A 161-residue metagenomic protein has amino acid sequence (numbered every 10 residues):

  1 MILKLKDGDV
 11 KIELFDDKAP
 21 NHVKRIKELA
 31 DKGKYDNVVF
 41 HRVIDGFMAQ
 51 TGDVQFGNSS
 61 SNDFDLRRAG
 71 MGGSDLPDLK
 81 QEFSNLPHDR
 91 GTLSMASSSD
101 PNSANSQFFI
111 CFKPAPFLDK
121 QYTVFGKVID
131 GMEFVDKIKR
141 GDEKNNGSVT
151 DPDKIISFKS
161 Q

Functional and structural regions predicted by a protein language model:
M1-Q161: Cyclophilin-like peptidyl-prolyl cis-trans isomerases
